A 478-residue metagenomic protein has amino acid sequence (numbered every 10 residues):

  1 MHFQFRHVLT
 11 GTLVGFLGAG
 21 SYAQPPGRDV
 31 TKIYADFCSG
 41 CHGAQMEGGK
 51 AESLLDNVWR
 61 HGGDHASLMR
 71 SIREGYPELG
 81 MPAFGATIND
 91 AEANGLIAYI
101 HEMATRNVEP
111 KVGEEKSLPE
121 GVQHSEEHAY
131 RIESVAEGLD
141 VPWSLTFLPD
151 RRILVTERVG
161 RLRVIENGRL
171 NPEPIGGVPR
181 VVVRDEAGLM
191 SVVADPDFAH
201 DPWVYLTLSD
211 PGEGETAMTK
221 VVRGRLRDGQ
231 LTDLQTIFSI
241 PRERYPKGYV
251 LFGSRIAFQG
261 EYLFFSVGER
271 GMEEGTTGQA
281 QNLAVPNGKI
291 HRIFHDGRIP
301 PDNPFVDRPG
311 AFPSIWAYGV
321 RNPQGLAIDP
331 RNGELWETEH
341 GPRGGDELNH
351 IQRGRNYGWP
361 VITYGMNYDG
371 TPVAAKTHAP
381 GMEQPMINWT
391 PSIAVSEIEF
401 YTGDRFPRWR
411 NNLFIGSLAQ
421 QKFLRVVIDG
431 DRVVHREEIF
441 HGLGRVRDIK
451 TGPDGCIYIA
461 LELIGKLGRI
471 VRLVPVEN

Functional and structural regions predicted by a protein language model:
V8-A19: Bacterial N-terminal signal peptides
P25-P26, T31-S53, E74-G80, M103-E109 (+3 more regions): Periplasmic/extracellular electron-transfer cofactor-ligation site, primarily the c-type cytochrome heme-c attachment
G40, Q45-K50, L55-T105, L189: Extracytoplasmic electron-transfer domains, predominantly the class I c-type cytochrome c fold
A51, M218, T277-A280, A284-N287 (+3 more regions): A detector of repeated loop/turn-to-beta-strand junctions in beta-rich toroidal repeat architectures
N89-G95, I100-E274, G325-I328, E334-E337 (+3 more regions): Acidic, Gly/Ser/Thr-rich repeat motifs that build Ca2+-stabilized beta-propeller blades
E173-A187, L234-L251, H295-W316, P360-T390: Surface-exposed loop and turn segments in beta-propeller and other repeat-based domains that flank or scaffold
T219-G229, Q279-D296, I351-Q352: Beta-propeller blade signature
V320, R432-P453: Conserved blade-ending motifs and adjacent loop-strand segments that build the rim/top face of beta-propeller domains
